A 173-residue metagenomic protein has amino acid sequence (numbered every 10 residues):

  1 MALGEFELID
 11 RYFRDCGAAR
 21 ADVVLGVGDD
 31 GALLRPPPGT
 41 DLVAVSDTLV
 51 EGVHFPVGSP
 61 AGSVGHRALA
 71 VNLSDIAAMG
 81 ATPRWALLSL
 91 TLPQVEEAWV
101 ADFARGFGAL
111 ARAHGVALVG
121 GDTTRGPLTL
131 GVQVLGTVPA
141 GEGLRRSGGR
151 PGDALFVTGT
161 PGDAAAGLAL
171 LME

Functional and structural regions predicted by a protein language model:
M1-E173: Helix-biased detector of long, well-ordered alpha-helical tracts
